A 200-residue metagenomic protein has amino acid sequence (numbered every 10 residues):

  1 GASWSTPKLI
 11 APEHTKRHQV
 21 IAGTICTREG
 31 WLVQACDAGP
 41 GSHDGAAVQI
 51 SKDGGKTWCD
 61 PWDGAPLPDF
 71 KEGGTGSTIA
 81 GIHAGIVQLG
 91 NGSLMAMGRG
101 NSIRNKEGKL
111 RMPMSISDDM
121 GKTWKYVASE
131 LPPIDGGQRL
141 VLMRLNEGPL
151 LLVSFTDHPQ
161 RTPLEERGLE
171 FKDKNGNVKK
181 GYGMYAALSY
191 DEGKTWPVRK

Functional and structural regions predicted by a protein language model:
G1-K200: Asp-box/BNR beta-propeller blade signature and adjacent active/binding-site loops in extracellular glycan-interacting
